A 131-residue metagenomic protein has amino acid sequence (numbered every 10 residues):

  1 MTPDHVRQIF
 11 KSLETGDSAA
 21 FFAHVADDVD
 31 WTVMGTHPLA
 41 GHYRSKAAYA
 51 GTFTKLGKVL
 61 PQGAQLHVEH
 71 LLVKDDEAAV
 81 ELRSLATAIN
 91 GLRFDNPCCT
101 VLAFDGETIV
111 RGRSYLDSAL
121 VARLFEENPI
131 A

Functional and structural regions predicted by a protein language model:
M1, T54-A131: A beta-strand edge to alpha-helix "cap/lid" segment located at domain peripheries
M1-H24, E126-A131: Short, low-complexity N-terminal intrinsically disordered segments enriched in polar/charged residues
D4-E14, H37-A40, K55-V59, V80-L82: Short, mixed-charge, low-aromatic patches
V6-I9, A20-F21, V25, V29 (+5 more regions): Hydrophobic pocket/interface hotspot
E14, V33, I89: Short glycine/serine/threonine-biased micro-segments
A20, H37, G41, L92 (+1 more regions): Flexible, active-site-adjacent loop/turn segments at secondary-structure boundaries
A26-D75: A solvent-exposed, acidic/Ser-Thr-rich amphipathic alpha-helical stretch
